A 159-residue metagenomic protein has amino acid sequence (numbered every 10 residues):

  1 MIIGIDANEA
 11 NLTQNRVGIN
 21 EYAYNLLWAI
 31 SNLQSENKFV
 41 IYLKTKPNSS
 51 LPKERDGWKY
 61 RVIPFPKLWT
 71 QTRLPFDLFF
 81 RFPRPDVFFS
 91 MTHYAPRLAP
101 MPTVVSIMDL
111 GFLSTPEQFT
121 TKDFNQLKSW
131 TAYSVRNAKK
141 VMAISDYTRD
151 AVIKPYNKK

Functional and structural regions predicted by a protein language model:
M1-K159: Carbohydrate transferase catalytic cores enriched for Leloir-type hexosyltransferases
